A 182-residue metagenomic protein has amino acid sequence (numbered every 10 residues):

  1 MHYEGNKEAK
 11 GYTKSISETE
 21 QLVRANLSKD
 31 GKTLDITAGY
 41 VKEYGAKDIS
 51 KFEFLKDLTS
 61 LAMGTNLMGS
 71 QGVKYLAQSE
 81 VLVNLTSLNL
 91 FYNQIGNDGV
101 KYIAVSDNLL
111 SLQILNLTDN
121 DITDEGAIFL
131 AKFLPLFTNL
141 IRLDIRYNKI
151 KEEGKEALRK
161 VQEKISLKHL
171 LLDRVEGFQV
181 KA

Functional and structural regions predicted by a protein language model:
H2-V73: LRR N-terminal entry segment and analogous cap-like coil->beta motifs
S15-R24, E43-K51, S70-Q78, N97-V105 (+2 more regions): Leucine-rich repeat
L34-I36, L58-M63, L85-L90, L112-L117 (+2 more regions): Conserved hydrophobic beta-strand positions in leucine-rich repeat
F52-D57, S79-N84, S106-S111, L136-T138 (+1 more regions): Leucine-rich repeat
G64-Q78, S87-S111, N116: Alpha-helical adaptor scaffolds
D121, E125-R142, R146: Short, positively charged, low-complexity/disordered linker segments
F137-A182: Leucine-rich solenoid repeat scaffolds
